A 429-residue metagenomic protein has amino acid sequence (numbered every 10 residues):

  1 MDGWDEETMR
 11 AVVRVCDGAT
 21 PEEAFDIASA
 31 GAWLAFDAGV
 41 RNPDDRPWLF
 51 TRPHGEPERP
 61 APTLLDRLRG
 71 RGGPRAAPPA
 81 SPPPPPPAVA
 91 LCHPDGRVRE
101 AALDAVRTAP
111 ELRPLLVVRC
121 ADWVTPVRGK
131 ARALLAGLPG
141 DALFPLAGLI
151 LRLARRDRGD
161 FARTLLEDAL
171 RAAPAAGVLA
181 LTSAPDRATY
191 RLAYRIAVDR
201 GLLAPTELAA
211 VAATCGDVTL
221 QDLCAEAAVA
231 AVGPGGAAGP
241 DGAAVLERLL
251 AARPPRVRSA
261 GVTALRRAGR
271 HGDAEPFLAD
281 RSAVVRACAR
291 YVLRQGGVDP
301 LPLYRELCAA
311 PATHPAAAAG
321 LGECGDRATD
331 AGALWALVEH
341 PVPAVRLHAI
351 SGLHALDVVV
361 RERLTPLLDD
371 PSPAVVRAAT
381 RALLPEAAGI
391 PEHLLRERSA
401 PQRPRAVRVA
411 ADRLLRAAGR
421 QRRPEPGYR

Functional and structural regions predicted by a protein language model:
M1-P79, P84, A90-G96, E100 (+1 more regions): Charged, amphipathic alpha-helical stretches
A30, L49-E56, P60-P78, V89 (+19 more regions): Structural detector for internal amphipathic alpha-helices that build alpha-solenoid repeat scaffolds
P86-L91, L115-A121, L146-R156, G177-A184 (+7 more regions): Alpha-solenoid HEAT/Armadillo-like helical repeat scaffolds in large eukaryotic proteins
R97, L115, D122-G129: Cullin-RING E3 adaptor/co-adaptor recruitment helices
A204-P205, D241: Function-determining surface determinants
P300, V360-R361, P391: Repeated loop/turn-to-beta-strand initiation elements of outer-membrane beta-barrel proteins
R396-R429: Eukaryotic acidic, Ser/Thr-rich intrinsically disordered low-complexity regions
